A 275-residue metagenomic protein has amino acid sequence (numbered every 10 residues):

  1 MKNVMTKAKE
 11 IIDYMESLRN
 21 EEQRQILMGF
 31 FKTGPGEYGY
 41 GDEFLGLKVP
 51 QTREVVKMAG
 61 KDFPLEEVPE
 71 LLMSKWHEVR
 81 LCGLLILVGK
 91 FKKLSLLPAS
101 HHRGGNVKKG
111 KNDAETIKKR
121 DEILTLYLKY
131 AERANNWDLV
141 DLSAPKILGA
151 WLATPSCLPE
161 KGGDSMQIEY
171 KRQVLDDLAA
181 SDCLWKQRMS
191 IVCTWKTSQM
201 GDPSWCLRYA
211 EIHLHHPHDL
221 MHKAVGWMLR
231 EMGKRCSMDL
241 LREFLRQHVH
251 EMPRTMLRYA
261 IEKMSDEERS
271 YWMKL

Functional and structural regions predicted by a protein language model:
M1-L275: Alpha-helical scaffold domains
